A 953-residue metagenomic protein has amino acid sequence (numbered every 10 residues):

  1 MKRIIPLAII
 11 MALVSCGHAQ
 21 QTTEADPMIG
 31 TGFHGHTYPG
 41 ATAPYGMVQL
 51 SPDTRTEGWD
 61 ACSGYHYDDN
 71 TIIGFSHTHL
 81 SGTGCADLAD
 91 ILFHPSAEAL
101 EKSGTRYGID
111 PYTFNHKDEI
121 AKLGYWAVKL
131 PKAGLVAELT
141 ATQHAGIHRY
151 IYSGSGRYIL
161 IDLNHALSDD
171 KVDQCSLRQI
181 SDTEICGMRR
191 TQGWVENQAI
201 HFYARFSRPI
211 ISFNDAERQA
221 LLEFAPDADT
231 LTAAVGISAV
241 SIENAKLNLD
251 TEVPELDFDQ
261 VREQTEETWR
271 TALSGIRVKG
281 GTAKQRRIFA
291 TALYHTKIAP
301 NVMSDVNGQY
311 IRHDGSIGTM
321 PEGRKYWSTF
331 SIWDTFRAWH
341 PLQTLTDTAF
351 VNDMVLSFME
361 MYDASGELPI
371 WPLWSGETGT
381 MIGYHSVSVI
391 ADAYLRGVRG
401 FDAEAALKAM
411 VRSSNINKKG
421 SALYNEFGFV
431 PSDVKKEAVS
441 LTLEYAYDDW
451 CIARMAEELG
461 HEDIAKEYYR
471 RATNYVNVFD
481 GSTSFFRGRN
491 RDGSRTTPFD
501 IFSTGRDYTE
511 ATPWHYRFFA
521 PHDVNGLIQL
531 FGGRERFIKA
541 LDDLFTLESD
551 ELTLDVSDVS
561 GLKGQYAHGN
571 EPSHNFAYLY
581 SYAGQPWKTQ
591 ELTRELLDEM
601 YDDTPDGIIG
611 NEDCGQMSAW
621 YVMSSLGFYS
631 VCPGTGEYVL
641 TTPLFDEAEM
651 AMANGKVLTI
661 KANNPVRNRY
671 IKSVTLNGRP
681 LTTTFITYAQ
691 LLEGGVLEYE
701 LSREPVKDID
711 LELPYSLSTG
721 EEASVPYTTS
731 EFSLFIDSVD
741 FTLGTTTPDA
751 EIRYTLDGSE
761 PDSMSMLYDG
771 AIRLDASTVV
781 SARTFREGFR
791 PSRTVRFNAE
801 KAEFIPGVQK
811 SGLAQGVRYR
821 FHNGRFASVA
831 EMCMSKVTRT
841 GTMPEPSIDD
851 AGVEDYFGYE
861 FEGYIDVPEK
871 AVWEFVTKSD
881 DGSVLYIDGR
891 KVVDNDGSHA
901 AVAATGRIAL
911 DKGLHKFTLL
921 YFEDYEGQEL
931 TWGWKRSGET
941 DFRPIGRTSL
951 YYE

Functional and structural regions predicted by a protein language model:
I4-V14: Sec-dependent N-terminal signal peptides
A19, L713-R818, G824-A830, R839-E860 (+4 more regions): Short, compositionally stereotyped local motifs that mark structural "simplifiers"
Q20-S388, Y394-L443, C451, A456-N477 (+8 more regions): Accessory carbohydrate-recognition regions in carbohydrate-active enzymes
S153-G156, V666-R669, T745-A750, K878-G882: Short proline/glycine-enriched turn/loop motifs at strand-loop junctions of beta-rich domains
D229, A776-T778, E869-F875, K912-L914: Short tyrosine-centred short linear motifs in exposed loops/low-complexity segments
L743-T745, I865-V867, A871-S883, F917: Aromatic-lined ligand-binding clefts that engage carbohydrates, nucleic acids, or primary amines
V876-V892, W932-G933: Short, surface-exposed beta-strand/strand-loop-strand elements in extracellular ectodomains
T918-G927: Short beta-strand-plus-loop segments that form exposed binding edges in beta-rich domains
